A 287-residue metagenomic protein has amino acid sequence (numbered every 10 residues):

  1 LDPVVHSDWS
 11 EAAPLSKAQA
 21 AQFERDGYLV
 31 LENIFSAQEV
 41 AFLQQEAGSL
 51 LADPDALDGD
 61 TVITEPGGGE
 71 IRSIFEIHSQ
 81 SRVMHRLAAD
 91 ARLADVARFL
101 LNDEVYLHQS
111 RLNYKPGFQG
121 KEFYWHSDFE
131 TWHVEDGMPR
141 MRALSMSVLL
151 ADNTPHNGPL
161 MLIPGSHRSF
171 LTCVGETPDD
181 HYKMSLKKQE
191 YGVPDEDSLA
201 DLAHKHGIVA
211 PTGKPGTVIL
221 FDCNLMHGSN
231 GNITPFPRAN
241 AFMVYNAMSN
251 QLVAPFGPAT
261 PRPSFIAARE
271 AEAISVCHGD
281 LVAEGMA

Functional and structural regions predicted by a protein language model:
L1-D26, E32-W125, F129-D136, F256 (+1 more regions): Non-heme Fe(II)-dependent double-stranded beta-helix
L1-W9, D53, L57-V62, E176-D179 (+2 more regions): Non-heme Fe(II)/2-oxoglutarate
S36-A37, L112-K115, Q119, E130 (+4 more regions): Short, solvent-exposed loop/turn segments at secondary-structure junctions
L100, H133-P155, T212-P215, L220 (+1 more regions): Short, conserved beta-strand element in jelly-roll/cupin
D103-S110, K121, R142-V148, G158 (+1 more regions): Generic beta-strand structural signal
G120-S127, V134-D136, H156-L162, L171-G175 (+1 more regions): A short secondary-structure junction signal
Y124-E130, V193-H204, P237, F256-P261: Short, surface-exposed loop/helix-turn segments at secondary-structure junctions that function as lids/hinges flanking
P155-L225: Double-stranded beta-helix
